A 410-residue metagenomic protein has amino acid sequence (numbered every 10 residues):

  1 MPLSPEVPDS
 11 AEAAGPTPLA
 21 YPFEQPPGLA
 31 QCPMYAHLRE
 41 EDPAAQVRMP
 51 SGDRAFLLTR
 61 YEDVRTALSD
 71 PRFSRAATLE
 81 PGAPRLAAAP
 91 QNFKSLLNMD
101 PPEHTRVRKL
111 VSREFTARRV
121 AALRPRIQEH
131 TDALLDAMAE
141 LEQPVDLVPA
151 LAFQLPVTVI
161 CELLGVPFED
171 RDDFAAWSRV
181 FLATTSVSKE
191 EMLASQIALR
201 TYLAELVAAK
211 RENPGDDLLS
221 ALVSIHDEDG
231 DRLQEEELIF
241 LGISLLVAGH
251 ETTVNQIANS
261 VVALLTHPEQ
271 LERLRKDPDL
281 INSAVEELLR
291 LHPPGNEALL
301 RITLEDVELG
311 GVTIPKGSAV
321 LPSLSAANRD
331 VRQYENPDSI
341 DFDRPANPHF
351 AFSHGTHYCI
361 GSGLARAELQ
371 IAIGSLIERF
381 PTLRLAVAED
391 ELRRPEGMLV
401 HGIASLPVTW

Functional and structural regions predicted by a protein language model:
M1-W410: Cytochrome P450
